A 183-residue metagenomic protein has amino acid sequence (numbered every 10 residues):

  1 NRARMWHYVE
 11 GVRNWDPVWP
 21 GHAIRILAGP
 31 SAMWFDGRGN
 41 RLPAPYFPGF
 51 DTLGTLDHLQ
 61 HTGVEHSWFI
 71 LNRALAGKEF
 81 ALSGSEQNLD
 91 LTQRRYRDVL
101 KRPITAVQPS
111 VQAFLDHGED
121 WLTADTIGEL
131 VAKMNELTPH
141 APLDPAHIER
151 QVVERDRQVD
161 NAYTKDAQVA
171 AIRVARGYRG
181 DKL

Functional and structural regions predicted by a protein language model:
N1-R150, D160-A167, V174-L183: Residues forming the flavin
V152-D156: Short amphipathic alpha-helical coiled-coil/interface segments
